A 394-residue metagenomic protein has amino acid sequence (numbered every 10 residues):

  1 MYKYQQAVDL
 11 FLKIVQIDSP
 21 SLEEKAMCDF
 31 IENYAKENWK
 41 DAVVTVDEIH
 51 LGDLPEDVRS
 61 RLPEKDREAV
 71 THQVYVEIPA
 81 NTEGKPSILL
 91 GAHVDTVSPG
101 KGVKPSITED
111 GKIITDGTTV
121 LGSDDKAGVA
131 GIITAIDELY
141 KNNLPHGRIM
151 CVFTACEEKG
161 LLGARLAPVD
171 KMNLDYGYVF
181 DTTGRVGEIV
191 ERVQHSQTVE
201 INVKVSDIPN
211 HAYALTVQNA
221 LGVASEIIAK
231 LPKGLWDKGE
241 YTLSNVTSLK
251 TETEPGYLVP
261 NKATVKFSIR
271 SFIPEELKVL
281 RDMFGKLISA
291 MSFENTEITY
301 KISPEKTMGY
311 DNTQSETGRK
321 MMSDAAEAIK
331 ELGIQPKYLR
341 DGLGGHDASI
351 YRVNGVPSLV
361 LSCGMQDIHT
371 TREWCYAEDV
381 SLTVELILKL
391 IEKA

Functional and structural regions predicted by a protein language model:
Y2-K25, Q366-T370: N-terminal capping segment at the start of a domain
A7, P255, N261, Q335-A394: Zn-dependent metallopeptidase/amidohydrolase metal-coordination segment
P20-E83: A non-catalytic alpha/beta surface segment that caps or lines the substrate-entry region of metallo-dependent hydrolase
V74-S123: Catalytic-core environment of secreted peptidases
K101, G117-S196, V246, T251-Y257 (+1 more regions): Acidic/histidine-rich catalytic neighborhood of metal-dependent amide-processing enzymes
A212-K250, L258, P274-T299: Acidic-enriched catalytic cores of C-N bond-cleaving enzymes acting on peptides and small amides
G222-V223, I227-G234, E275-K286, E327 (+1 more regions): His/Asp/Glu-rich mid-to-C-terminal helical/loop segments that flank catalytic regions of hydrolases
G222-Y241, T247-K250, M308-S358: Active-site-adjacent substrate-binding region of metalloamidase/peptidase-like peptide-processing proteins
